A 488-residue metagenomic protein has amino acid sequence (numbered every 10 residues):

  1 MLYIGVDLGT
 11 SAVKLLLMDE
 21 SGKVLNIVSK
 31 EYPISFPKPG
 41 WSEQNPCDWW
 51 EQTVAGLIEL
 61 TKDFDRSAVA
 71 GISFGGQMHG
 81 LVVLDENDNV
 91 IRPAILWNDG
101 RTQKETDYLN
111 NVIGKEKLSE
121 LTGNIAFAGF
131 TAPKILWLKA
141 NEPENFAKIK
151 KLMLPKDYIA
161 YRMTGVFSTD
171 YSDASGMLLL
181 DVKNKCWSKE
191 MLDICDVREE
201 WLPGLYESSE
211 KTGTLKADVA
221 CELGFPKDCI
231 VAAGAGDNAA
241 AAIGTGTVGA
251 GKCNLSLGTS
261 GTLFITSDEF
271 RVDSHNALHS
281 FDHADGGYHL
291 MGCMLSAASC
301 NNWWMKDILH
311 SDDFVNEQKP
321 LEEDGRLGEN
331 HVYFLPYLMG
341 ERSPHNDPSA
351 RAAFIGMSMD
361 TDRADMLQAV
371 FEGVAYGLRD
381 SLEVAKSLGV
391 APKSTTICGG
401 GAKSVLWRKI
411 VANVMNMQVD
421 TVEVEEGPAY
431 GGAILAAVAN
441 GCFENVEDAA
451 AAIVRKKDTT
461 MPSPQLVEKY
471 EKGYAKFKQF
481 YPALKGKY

Functional and structural regions predicted by a protein language model:
M1-R92, E120, K148, A220-C221 (+5 more regions): N-terminal glycine/serine-rich phosphate-binding loop of ATP-dependent small-molecule kinases, especially carbohydrate
I4-G5, Q103, N110-F127, P133-S168 (+5 more regions): Active-site core segments that coordinate phosphate-bearing ligands/cofactors across diverse enzyme families
G22, N45, I72, D99 (+3 more regions): Residue-level signal for inorganic ion chemistry
P33-F36, G100-T102, A298-S299: A short local loop/turn or secondary-structure capping micro-motif enriched for an aromatic residue
I58-W97, I125-T131, A160-D181, G204-E207 (+1 more regions): Short beta-strand-loop/turn "lid" adjacent to the catalytic site in phosphate-handling enzymes
R92-T106, V422-E423: Short, acidic/small-residue loops that bind anionic groups at enzyme active sites
C195-E207: A conserved helix-loop-beta module that forms one wall/lid of the active-site cleft in ATP-utilizing catalytic domains
